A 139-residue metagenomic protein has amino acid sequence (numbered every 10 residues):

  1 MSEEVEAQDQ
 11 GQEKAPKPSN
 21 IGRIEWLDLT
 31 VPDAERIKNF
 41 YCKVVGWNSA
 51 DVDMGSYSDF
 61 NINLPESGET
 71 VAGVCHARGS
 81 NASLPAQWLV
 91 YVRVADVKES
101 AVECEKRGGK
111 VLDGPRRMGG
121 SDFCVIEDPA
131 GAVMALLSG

Functional and structural regions predicted by a protein language model:
S2-E6, E13, W47-P85, V133-G139: Conserved short beta-strand elements that form part of the metal-binding/catalytic scaffold of enzyme active sites
S2-G22, L29, A50-D53, A101-G139: Vicinal oxygen chelate
P18-I21, E25-E69, K106: Core segments of cupin and vicinal oxygen chelate
I24-P32, N63, S80-E105, D122-E127: Vicinal oxygen chelate
I37-K38, V71, A101, V133: Internal amphipathic alpha-helical segments of the cytochrome P450 catalytic fold
K43-G46, W88-Y91, G109, D128-P129: General N-terminal targeting signals
C75, Y91, G114: A cross-family glycoside hydrolase active-site/sugar-binding cleft signature
